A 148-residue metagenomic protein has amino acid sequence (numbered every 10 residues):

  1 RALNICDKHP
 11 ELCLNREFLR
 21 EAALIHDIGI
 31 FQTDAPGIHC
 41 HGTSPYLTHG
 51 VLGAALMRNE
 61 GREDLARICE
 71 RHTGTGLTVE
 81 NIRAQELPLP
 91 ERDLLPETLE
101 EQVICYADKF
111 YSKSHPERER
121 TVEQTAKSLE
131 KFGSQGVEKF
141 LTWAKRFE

Functional and structural regions predicted by a protein language model:
R1-A2, H49: Conserved, hydrophobic alpha-helical core segments of structured domains
I5-H9: Export/targeting segments at the very N-terminus of extracytoplasmic proteins
E11-Q124: Divalent metal-dependent catalytic cores for phosphoryl transfer on phosphate-bearing substrates
K127-S128: Long amphipathic alpha-helical coiled-coil segments
K131-E148: Charged phosphate-binding loop/patch that engages nucleotide di/tri-phosphates or the phosphate backbone of nucleic
